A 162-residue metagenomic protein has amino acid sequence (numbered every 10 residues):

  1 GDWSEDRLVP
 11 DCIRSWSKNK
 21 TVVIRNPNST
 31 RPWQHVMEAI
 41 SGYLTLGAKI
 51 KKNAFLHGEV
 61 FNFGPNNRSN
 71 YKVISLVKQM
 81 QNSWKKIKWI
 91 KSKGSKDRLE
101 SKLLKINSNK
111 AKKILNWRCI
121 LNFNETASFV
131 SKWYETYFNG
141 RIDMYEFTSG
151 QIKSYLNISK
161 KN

Functional and structural regions predicted by a protein language model:
G1, V23-Q34, L56-N70, K93-S101 (+2 more regions): Glycine-rich Rossmann NAD(P)(H)-binding loop
G1-K51, N66-S83: NAD(P)-dependent short-chain dehydrogenase/reductase
W3-S4, W33, F61, W84 (+4 more regions): Tryptophan-centric aromatic hotspots in well-structured domains and transmembrane helices
S17-K18, A48-K51, K85, N116 (+2 more regions): Residues at helix-coil transition
V22-V23, N53, I87-I90, Y137-Y145: Short, polar/charged, Gly/Pro-enriched helix-capping and turn/loop motifs at alpha-helix termini and inter-helix linkers
G42-T45, K49-R98, L103, N107-S108 (+1 more regions): Mid/C-terminal beta-alpha module of Rossmann-like enzyme folds, strongest in SDR-family dehydrogenases/epimerases
K105-I106, K110-N116, E125: C-terminal structured "cap/appendage" subdomains that terminate the fold
F123-N162: Amphipathic terminal alpha-helices
